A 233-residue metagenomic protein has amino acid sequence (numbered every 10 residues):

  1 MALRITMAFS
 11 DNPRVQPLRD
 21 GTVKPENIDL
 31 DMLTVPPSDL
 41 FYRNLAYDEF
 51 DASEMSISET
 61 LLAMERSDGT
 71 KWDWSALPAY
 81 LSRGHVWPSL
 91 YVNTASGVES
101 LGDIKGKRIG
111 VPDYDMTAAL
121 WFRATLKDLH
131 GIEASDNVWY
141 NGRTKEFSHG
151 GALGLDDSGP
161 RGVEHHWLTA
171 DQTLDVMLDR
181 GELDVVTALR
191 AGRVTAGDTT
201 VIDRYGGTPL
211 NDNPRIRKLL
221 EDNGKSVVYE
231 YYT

Functional and structural regions predicted by a protein language model:
M1, D103-I104, V227-Y231: Short, surface-exposed loop and linker segments with low hydrophobicity and enrichment for Pro/Ser/Thr
A2-T6: Extreme N-terminal starter segment of soluble prokaryotic enzymes
A8-D11: Amphipathic, small/basic residue-rich leader segments at the start of a protein or domain
P13-H149, G154: Short, glycine-/small- and polar/acidic-enriched structural segments that line small-molecule recognition paths
G150-T233: Pocket-lining segment of extracytoplasmic ligand-binding domains
